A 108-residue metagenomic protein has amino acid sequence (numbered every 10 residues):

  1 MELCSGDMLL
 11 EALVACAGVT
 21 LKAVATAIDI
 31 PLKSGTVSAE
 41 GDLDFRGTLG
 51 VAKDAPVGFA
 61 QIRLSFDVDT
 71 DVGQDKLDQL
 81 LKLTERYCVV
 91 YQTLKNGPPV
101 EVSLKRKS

Functional and structural regions predicted by a protein language model:
M1-E11, L21-S108: Extended beta-strand/beta-hairpin segments
